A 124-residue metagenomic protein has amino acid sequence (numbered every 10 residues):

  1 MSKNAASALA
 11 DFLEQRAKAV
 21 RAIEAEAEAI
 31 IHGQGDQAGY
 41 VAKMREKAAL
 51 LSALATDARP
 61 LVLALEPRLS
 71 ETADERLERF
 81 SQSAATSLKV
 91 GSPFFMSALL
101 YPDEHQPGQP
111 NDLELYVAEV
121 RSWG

Functional and structural regions predicted by a protein language model:
M1-A42: Short terminal alpha-helical segments
A8, A58-L61, S87: Compositionally biased non-globular segments, especially hydrophobic aliphatic-rich helices of signal peptides
A10-A17, R45-A48, S52-A55, S81 (+2 more regions): Generic structural concept
A17, R21, H32-Q34, E66-S70 (+3 more regions): Short, flexible coil/linker elements and helix-boundary hinge sites characteristic of intrinsically disordered
Q37-A49, D74-Q82, E114: Short, charged, amphipathic alpha-helical segments
L50-R79: Short, solvent-exposed, charged loop/turn and helix-capping segments that join or cap alpha-helices on peripheral
E78-G124: Amphipathic alpha-helical binding modules
